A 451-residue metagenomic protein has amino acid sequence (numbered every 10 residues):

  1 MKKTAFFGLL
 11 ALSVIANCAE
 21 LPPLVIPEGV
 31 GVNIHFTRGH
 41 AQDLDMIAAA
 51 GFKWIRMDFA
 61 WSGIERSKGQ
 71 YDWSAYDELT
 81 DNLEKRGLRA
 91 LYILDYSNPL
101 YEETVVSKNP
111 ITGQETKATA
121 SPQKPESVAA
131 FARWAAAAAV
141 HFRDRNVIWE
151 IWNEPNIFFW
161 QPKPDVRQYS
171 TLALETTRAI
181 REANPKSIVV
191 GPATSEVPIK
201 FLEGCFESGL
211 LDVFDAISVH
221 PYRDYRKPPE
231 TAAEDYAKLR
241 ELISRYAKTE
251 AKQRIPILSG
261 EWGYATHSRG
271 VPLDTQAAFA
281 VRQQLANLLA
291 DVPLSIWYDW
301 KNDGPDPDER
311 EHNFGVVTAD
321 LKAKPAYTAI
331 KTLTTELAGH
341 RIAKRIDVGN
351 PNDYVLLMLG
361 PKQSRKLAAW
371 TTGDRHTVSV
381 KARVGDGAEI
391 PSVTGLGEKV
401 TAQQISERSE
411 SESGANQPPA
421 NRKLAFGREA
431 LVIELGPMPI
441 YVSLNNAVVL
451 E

Functional and structural regions predicted by a protein language model:
A5-V14: Bacterial N-terminal signal peptides
A19-K53, D58-A60: Boundary/entry segment of secreted carbohydrate-active catalytic domains
G29-R38, A120-E126, G270: Active-site mouth loops of central-metabolism enzymes
M46, A50-V213, H220-D224: Substrate-binding cleft and catalytic face of glycoside hydrolase catalytic domains, especially the flexible beta-alpha
V166-Q284, A290-V292: Noncatalytic carbohydrate-binding groove/subsite architecture in carbohydrate-active enzymes
Y264-I330, R345-D353: Aromatic/acidic polysaccharide-binding cleft in carbohydrate-active enzymes
D347-G387, V393-L396, P439-Y441: Carbohydrate-binding surface patches
I405-E451: C-terminal beta-strand-rich structural cap/linker in extracellular carbohydrate-active enzymes
